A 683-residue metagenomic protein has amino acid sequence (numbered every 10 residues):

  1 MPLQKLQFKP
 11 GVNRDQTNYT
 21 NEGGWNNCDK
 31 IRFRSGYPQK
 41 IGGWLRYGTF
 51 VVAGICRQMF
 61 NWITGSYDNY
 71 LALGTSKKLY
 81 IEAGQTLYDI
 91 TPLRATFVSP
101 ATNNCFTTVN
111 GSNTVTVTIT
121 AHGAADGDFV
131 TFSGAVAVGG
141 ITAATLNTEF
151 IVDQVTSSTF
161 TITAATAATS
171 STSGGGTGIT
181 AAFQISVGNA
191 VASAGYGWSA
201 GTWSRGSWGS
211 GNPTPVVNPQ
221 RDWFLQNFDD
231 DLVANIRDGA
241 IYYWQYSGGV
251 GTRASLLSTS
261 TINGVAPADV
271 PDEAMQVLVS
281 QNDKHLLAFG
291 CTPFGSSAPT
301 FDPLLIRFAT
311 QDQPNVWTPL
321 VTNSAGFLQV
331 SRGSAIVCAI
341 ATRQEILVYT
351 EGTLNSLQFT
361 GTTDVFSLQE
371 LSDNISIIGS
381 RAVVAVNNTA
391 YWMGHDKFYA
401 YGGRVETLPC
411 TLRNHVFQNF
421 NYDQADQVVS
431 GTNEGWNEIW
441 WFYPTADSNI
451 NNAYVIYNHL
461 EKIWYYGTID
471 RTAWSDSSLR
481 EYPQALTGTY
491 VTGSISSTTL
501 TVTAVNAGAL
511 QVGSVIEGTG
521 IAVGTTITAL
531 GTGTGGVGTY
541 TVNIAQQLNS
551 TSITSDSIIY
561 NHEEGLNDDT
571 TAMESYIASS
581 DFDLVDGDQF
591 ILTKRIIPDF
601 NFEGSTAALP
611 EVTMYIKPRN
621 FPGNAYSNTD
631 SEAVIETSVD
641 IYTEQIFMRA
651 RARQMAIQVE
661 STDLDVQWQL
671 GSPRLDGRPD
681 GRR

Functional and structural regions predicted by a protein language model:
M1, D15, T20, I90-R221 (+3 more regions): Small/polar beta-strand repeat architecture
M1-V98, N189, W203, T214-V217 (+4 more regions): Beta-sheet repeat architectures centered on beta-propellers
G43-W62, T91-F97, G206-N218, V250-V428 (+1 more regions): Beta-propeller and closely related beta-pinwheel folds
Y67-Y70, D230, Q344: Structural hallmark of WD40 beta-propellers
A72-T75, A234-I236, A288-G290, V348-T350 (+2 more regions): Conserved beta-strand positions in repeat-built beta-propeller and related beta-rich domains
K78-G84, A190-S199, I241-Y246, T292-L320 (+2 more regions): Short beta-strand segments and strand-loop junctions that repeat across beta-rich extracellular domains
Y80, V233, Y242, L287 (+5 more regions): Conserved hydrophobic/aromatic positions in well-ordered beta-strands
D89, D229-W244, G249-R253: Hydrophobic or amphipathic alpha-helical targeting/insertion segments
